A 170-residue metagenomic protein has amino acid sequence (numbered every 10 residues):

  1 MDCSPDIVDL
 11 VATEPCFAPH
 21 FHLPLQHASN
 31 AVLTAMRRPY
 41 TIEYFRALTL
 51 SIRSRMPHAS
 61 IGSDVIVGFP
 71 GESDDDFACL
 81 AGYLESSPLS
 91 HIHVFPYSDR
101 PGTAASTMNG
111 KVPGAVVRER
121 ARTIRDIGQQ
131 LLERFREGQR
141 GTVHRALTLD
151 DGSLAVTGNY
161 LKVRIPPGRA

Functional and structural regions predicted by a protein language model:
M1-H91, G102-V116: Conserved non-cysteine loop/helix-boundary elements of the Radical SAM core domain that shape
P19-F21, A59, S90-H93, T142-H144 (+2 more regions): Structural beta-strand/beta-sheet cores of well-ordered domains, especially the beta-sheet scaffolds that support
P24-Q26, G62-D64, F95-Y97, L149 (+1 more regions): Generic beta-strand/beta-sheet core signal
P96-P101, R136-E137: AMP-binding (ANL) adenylation modules
T107-A170: Terminal RNA-binding accessory module
